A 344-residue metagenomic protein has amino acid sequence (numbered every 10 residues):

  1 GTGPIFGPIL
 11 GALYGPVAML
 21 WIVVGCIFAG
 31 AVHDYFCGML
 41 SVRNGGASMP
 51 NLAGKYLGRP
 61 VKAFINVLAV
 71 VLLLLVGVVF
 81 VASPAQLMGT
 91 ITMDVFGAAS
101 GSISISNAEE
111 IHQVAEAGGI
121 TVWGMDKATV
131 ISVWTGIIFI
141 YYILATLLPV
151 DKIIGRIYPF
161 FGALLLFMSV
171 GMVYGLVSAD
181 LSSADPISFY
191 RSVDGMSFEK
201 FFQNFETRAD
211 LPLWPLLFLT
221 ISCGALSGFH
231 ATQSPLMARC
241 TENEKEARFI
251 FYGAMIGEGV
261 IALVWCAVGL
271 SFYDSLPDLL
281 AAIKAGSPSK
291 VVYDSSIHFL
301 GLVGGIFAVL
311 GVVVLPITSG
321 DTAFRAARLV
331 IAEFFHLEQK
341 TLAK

Functional and structural regions predicted by a protein language model:
G3-I9, G45, L72-L87, L219-C240 (+2 more regions): Membrane-helix boundary/coupling elements in multi-pass transport proteins
G7-G11, P16, V32-V61, F96 (+4 more regions): Flexible loop linkers connecting adjacent transmembrane helices in multi-pass alpha-helical membrane transporters
M49, L148-G162, F229-A262, D278-V292 (+2 more regions): Hydrophobic, small-residue-rich membrane helices and short re-entrant helix-turn-helix hairpins that build
R59-N66, V70-V71, A128-I137, G253-L263 (+6 more regions): Loop-to-transmembrane helix boundary motifs in multi-pass membrane proteins
I65-L72, T92-P149, L165-M168, Q339-K344: Transmembrane alpha-helical segments of multi-pass small-molecule transport proteins
A69, L73-V78, G162-A179, S227 (+2 more regions): Selective recognition of specific alpha-helical transmembrane segments in multi-pass small-molecule
G77-A98, S104-A108, S132-V133, A145-T146 (+1 more regions): Hydrophobic alpha-helical segments and their helix-loop junctions in multi-pass secondary transporters
L176-K200, A254-D294: Extracellular/periplasmic helix-exit of transmembrane alpha-helices
